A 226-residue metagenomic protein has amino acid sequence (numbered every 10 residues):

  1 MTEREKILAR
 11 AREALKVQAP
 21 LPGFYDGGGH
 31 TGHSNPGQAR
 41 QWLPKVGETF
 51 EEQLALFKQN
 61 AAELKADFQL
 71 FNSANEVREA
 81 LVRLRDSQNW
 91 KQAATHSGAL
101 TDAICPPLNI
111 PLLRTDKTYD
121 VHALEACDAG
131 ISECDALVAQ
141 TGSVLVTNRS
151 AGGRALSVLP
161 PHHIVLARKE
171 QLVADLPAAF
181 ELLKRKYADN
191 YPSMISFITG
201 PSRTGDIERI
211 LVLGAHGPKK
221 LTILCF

Functional and structural regions predicted by a protein language model:
M1-F226: The feature marks the mature, well-folded catalytic cores of soluble enzymes
